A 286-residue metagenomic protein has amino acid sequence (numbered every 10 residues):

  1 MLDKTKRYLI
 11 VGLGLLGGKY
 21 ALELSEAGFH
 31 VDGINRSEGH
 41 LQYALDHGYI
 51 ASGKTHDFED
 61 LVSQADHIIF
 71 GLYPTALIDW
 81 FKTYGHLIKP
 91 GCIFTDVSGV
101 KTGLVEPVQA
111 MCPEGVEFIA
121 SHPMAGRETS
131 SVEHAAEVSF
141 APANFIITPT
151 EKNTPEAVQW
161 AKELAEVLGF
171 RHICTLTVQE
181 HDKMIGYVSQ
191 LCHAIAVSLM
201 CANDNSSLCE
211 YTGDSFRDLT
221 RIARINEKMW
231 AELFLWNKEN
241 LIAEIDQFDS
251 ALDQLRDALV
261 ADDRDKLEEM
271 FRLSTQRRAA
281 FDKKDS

Functional and structural regions predicted by a protein language model:
M1-S63, H67: NAD(P)+-binding Rossmann beta1-loop-alpha1 motif at the extreme N-terminus of oxidoreductases
K4-R7, G91, P142: Phosphate-coordination loops involved in phosphoryl transfer and adenosine-cofactor binding
R7, H30-D32, E117, N144 (+1 more regions): Residues at the starts of beta-strands that form the adenosine-phosphate
R36, L72-Y73, V97: Short beta->alpha hinge that forms the Motif I/post-I loop of the SAM-binding pocket
F58-I88, C92-I93: Rossmann-like NAD(P)-binding element
W80-E133: Rossmann-like NAD(P)(H) cofactor-binding subdomain of soluble oxidoreductases
E137-I222: Internal alpha-helical scaffold of NAD(P)-dependent oxidoreductase catalytic cores
S207-R277: Interdomain hinge/lid region at the active-site interface of Rossmann-like NAD(P)-dependent oxidoreductases
